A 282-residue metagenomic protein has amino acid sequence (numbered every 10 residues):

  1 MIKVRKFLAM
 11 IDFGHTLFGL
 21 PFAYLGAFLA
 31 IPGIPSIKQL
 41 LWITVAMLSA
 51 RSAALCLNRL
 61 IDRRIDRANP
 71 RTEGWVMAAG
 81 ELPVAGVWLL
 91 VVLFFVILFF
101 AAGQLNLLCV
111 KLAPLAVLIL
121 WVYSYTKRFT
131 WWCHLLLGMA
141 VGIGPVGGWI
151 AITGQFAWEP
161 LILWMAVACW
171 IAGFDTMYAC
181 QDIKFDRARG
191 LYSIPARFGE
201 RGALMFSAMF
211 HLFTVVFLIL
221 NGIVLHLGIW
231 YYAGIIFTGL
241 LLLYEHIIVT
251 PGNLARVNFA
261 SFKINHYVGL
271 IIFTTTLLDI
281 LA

Functional and structural regions predicted by a protein language model:
M1-R5, L55-L82, T176-R201, I247-V257: Cytosolic, membrane-interface loops and tails of multi-pass inner-membrane proteins
I2, V216, L220-A282: Extended hydrophobic alpha-helices typical of membrane-associated regions
I2-A9, S52, W75-L163, L243-T250: Intramembrane alpha-helical segments
T16-A23, L90-I97, L137-P145, S207-I219 (+1 more regions): Core segments of transmembrane alpha-helices that mediate helix-helix packing or line hydrophobic substrate/ligand
L20-G26, V76, L137-I152, R197-E200 (+1 more regions): Small-residue-rich segments of transmembrane alpha-helices in multi-pass membrane proteins, especially helix faces
F22-L25, L29-I61, R71, F95-F99 (+4 more regions): Membrane-embedded alpha-helical segments that form the functional core of polytopic membrane enzymes, especially those
L29, G33, G103-L105, T126 (+3 more regions): Helix-loop junctions at the membrane-solvent interface of multi-pass transporters, primarily the C-terminal
L40, V45-M47, R63-A113, A188-L227 (+1 more regions): Multi-pass membrane catalytic core of lipid/isoprenoid biosynthesis enzymes
